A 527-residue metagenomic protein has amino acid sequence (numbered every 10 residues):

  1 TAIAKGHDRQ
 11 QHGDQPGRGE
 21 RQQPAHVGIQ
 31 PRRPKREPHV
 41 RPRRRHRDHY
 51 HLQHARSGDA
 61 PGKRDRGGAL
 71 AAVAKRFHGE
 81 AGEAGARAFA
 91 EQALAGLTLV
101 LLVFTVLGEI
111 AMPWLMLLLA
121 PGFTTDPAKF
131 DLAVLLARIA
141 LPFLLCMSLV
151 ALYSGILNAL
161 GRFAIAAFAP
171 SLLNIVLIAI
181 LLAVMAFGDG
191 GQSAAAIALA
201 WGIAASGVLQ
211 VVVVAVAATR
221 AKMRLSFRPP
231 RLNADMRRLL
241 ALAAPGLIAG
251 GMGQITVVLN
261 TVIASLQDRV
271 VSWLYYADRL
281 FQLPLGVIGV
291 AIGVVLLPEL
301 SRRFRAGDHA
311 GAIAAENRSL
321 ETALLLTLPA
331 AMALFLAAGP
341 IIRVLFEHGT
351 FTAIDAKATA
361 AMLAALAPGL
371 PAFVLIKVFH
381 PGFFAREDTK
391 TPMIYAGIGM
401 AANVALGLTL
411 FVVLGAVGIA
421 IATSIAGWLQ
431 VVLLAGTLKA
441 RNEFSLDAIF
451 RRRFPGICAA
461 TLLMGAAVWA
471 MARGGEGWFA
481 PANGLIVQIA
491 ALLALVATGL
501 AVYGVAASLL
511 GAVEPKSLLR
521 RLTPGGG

Functional and structural regions predicted by a protein language model:
T1-R9, P16-G19, P24-R45, Y50: Short, strongly patterned local motifs
H26, R36, R41-G527: Membrane-embedded alpha-helical bundles of multi-pass transporters/translocases, especially carrier/permease families
